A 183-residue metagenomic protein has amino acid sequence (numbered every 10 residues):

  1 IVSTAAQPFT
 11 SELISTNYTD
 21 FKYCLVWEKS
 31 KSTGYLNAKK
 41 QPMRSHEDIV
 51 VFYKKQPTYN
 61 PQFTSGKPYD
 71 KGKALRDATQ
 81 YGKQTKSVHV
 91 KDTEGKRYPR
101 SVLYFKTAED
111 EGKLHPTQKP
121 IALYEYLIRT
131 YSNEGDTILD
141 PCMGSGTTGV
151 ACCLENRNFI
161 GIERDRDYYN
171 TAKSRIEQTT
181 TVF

Functional and structural regions predicted by a protein language model:
I1-T171: Core catalytic lobe of class I
K173-F183: Short, conserved SAM-binding/catalytic segment of Class I S-adenosyl-L-methionine-dependent methyltransferases
